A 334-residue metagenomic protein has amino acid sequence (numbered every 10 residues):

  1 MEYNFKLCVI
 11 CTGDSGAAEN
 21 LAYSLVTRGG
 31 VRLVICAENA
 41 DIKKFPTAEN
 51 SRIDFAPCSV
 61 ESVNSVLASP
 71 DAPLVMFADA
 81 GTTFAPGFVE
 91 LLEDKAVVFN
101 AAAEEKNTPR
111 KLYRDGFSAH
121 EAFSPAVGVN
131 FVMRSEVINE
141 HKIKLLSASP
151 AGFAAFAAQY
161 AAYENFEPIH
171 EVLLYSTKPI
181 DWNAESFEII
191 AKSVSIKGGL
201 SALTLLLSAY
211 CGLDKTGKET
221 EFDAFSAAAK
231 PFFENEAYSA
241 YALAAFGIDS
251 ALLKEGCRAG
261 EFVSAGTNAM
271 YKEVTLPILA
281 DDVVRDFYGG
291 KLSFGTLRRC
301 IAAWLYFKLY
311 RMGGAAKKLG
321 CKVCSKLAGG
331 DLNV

Functional and structural regions predicted by a protein language model:
N4-C8: Cell-envelope/extracellular polymer assembly enzymes that use nucleotide-activated donors
N20-V31: Short, acidic, metal-binding catalytic loop of nucleotide-sugar glycosyltransferases
S62-N64, G87-K144: Flexible acidic/His/Gly-enriched loops in nucleotide-sugar-dependent glycosyltransferase catalytic domains
V63-L74: Active-site nucleotide-sugar/metal-binding loop of Leloir-type enzymes
A72-T83: Short beta-strand-to-loop acidic/aromatic patch adjacent to the donor-nucleotide binding site
G116-F187: Conserved nucleotide-sugar donor-binding catalytic segment
K178-E236: Catalytic core of nucleotide-sugar-dependent glycosyltransferases
K215, E219-V334: Membrane-interface aromatic/basic loop that binds lipid-linked glycans or pyrophosphate carriers, typified by
